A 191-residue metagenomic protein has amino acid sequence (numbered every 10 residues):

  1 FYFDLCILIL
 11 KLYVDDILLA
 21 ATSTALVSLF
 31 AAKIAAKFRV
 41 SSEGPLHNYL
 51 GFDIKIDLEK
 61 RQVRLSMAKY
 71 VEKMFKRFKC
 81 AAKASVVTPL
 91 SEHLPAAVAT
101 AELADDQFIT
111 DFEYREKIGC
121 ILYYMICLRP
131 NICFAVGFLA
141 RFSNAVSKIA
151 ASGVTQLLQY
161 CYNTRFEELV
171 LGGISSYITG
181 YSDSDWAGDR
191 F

Functional and structural regions predicted by a protein language model:
F1-F191: Long, low-complexity, charge-biased intrinsically disordered regions
